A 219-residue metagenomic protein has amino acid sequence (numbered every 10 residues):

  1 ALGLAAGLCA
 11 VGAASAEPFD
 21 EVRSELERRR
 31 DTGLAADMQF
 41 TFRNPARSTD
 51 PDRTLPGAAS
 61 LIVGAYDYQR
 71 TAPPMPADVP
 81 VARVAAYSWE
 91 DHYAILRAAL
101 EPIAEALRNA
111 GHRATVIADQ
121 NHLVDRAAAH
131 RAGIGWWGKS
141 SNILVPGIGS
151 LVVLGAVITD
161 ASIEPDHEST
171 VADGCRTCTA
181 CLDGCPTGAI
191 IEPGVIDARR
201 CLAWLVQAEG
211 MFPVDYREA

Functional and structural regions predicted by a protein language model:
A1-G174, E209-A219: Auxiliary alpha/beta "docking" domains used to position bulky ligands
A5-L8, A16, A180-P213, A219: Iron-sulfur cluster-binding cysteine motifs and their immediate structural context in ferredoxin-like electron-transfer
